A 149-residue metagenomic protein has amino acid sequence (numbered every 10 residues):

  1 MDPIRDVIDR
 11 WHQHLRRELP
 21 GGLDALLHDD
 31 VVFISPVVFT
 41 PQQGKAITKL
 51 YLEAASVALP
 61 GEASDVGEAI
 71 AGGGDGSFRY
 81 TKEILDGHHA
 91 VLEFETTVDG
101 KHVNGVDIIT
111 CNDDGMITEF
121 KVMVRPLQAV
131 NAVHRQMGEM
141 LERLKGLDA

Functional and structural regions predicted by a protein language model:
M1-A149: C-terminal and inter-domain tail/linker signature
